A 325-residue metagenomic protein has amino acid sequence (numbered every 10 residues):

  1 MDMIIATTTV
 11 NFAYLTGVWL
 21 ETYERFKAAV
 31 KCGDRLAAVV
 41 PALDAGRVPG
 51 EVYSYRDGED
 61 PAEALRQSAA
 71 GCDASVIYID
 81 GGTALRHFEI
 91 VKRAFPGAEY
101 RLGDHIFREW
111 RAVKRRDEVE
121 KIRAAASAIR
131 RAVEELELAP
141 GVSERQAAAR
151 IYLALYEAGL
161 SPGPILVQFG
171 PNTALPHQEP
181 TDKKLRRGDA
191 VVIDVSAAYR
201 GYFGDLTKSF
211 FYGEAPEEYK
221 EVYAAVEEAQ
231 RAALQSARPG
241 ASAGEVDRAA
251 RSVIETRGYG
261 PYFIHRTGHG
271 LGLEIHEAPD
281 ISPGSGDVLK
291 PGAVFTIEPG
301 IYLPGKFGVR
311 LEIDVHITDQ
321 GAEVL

Functional and structural regions predicted by a protein language model:
M1-L325: Active-site neighborhoods and metal-handling regions in enzymes and metal-associated proteins
